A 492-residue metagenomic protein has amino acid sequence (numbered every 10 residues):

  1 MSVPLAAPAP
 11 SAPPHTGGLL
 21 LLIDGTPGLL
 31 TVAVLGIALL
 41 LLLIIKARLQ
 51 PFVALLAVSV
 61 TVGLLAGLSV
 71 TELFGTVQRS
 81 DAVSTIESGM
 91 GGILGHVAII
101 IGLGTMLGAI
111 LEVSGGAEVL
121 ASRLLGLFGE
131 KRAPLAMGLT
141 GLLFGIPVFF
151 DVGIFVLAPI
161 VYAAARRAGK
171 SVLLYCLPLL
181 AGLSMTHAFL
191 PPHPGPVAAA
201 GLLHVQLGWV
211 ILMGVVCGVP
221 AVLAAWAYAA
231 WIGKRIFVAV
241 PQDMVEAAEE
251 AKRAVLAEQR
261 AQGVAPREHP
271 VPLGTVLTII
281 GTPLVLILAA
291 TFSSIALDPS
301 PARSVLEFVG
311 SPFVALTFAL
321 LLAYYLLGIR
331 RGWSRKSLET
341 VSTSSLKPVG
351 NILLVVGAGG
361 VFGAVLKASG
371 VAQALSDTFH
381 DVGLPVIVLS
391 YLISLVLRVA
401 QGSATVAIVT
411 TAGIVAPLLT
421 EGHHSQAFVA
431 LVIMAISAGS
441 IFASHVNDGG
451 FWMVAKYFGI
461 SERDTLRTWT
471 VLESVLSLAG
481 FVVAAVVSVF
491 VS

Functional and structural regions predicted by a protein language model:
V3-M106, V119, R123, L127 (+2 more regions): Hydrophobic transmembrane alpha-helices of multi-pass solute/ion transporters
P13-P27, L212-T340, S492: Long, contiguous bundles of hydrophobic transmembrane helices that form the permeation core of multi-pass
V32-I45, L56-A66, I101-G108, G141-F144 (+7 more regions): Hydrophobic core segments of alpha-helical transmembrane domains in multi-pass membrane transport and ion-translocation
K46-P51, L94-A98, G108-E118, F144-A158 (+5 more regions): Short helix-coil transition sites and intra-membrane helix breaks within transmembrane domains of multi-pass
A98-G104, L127-I160, L353-G359, V382-E421: Hydrophobic alpha-helical transmembrane segments of multi-pass integral membrane proteins, predominantly secondary
F128-K131, G218, V386-S492: C-terminal transmembrane helix pair
E130-G145, G169-A188, Q206-V215, V219 (+3 more regions): Alpha-helical transmembrane segments of multi-pass membrane proteins
Y162-T282, G450-V483: Membrane-core helix-loop-helix motifs of multi-pass transport proteins
